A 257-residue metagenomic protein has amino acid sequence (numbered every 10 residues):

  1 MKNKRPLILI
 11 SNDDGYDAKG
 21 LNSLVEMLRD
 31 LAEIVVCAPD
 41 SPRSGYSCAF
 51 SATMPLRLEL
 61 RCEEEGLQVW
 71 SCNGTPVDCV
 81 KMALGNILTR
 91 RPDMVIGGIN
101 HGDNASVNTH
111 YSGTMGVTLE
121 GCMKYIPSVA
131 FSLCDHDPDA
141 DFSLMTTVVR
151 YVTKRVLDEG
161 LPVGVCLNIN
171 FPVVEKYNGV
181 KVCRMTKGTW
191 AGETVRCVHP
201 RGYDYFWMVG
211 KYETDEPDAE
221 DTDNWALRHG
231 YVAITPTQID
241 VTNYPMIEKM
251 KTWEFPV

Functional and structural regions predicted by a protein language model:
K2-S11, K19-N86, R90-R91: A cross-family phosphate/adenosyl-ligand binding-site feature
D14, P42, T75-P76, N100-D103 (+1 more regions): Short glycine-rich anion-binding loops that position phosphate/pyrophosphate groups of nucleotides and phosphorylated
V35-C37, W70, I96, V129-F131 (+2 more regions): Hydrophobic/aromatic beta-strand patches that form the interior of the parallel beta-sheet core in alpha/beta enzyme
M94-N100: Short acidic, glycine-rich surface-loop motifs adjacent to enzyme active sites
D103-S112: Glycine/threonine-rich flexible loop motifs
V117-G121: Hydrophobic/aromatic ligand-binding patch that stacks against planar heteroaromatic rings of cofactors or nucleotides
C122-L144: Glycine-rich phosphate/pyrophosphate-binding loops and their adjacent beta-strand/loop elements at enzyme active sites
S143-V257: Electrostatically charged, flexible surface regions
